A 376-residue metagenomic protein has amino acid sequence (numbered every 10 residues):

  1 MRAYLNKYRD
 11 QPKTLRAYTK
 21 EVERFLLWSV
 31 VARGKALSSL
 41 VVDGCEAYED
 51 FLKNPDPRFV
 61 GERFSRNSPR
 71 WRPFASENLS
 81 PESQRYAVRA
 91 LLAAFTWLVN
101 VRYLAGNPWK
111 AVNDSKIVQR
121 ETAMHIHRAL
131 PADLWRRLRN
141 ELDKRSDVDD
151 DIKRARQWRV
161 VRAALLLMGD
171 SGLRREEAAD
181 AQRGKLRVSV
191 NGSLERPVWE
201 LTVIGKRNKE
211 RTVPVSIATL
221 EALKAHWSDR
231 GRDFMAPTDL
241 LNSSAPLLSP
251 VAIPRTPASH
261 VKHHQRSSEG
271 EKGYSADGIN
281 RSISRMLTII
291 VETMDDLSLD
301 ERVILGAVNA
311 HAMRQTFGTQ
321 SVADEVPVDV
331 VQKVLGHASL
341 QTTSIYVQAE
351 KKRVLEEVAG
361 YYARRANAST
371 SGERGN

Functional and structural regions predicted by a protein language model:
R2-K13, E23-H125, R145-D151: N-terminal core-binding DNA-recognition domain of tyrosine recombinases/integrases
N100-A105, M168-E195, D329: Short, charged phosphate-coordinating catalytic segments
Q119-K144, R207-A218, N242-S243, E269-G273: DNA breakage-rejoining catalytic core of tyrosine-based enzymes
R137-R175: Basic, Lys/Arg- and aromatic-enriched nucleic-acid-binding interface segment
D149-D151, E269-K272, A276-K333: Short, basic (Lys/Arg/His-rich) helix/loop patches that form interaction surfaces in the mid-to-C-terminal regions
D180-V261: Conserved tyrosine-mediated DNA breakage-rejoining catalytic core shared by Y-recombinases
L335, S339-G360: Catalytic-site neighborhood detector that most strongly recognizes the C-terminal catalytic loop/helix of tyrosine
Y361-N376: C-terminal secondary-structure termini that scaffold catalytic or DNA-interacting sites
